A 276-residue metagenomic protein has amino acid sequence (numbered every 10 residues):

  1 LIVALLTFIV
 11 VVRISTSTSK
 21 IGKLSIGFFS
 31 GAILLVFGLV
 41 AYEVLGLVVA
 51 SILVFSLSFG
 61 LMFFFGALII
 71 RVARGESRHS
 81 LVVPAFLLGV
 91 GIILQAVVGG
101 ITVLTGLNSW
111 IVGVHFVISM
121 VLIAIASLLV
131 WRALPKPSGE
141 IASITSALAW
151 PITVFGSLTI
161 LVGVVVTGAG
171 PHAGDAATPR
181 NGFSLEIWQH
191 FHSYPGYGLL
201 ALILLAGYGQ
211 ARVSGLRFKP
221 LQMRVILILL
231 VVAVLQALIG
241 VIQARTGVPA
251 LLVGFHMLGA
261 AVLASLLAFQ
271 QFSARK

Functional and structural regions predicted by a protein language model:
L1-K276: Polytopic transmembrane helical bundles with strong interfacial aromatic enrichment
